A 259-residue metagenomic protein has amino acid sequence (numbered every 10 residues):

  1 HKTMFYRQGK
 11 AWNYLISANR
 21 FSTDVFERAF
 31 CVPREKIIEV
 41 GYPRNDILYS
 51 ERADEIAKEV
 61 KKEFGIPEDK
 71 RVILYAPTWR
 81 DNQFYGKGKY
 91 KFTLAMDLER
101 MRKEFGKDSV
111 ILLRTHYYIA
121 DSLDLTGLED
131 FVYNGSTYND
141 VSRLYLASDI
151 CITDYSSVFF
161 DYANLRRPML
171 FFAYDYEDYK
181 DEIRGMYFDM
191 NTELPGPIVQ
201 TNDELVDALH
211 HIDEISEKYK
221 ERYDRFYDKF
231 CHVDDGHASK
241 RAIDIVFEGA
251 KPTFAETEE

Functional and structural regions predicted by a protein language model:
H1-E51: Active-site and donor-binding regions of nucleotide-sugar-utilizing enzymes
K10-L15, V110, A147-I150, L194-G196: Short active-site oxyanion
A18-F21, T115-Y117, Y155, T201: Helix N-cap/beta->alpha junction signal
Y42-R44, S136-D140, Y174-D178: Short, acidic/turn-prone active-site loops that include or flank metal/cofactor- and phosphate-binding residues
P43-L125, V199-T201, K240: Conserved catalytic-core segment of nucleotide-activated headgroup transferases in glycan assembly
L112, Y117-F160: Donor nucleotide-activated moiety binding/catalytic core segment of transferases that use nucleotide-activated donors
T126-D130, S157-F230: Catalytic binding pocket for nucleotide-activated donors in carbohydrate/polymer assembly enzymes
D235-E259: C-terminal alpha-helical cap of glycosyltransferases
